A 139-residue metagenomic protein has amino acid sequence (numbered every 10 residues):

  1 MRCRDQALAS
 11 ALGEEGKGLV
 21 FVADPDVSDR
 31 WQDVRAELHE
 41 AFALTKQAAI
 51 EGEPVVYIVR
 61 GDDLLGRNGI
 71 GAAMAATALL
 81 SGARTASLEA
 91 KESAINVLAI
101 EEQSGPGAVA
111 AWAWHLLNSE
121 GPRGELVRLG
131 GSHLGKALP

Functional and structural regions predicted by a protein language model:
M1-E102, A108-S119: Rossmann-like short-chain dehydrogenase/reductase
E101-Q103, S132-H133: A short, acidic, flexible beta-alpha connecting loop/helix-capping segment that sits on the rim of active
G124-P139: Short C-terminal tail/terminal secondary-structure segment of NAD(P)H-dependent dehydrogenase/reductase domains
